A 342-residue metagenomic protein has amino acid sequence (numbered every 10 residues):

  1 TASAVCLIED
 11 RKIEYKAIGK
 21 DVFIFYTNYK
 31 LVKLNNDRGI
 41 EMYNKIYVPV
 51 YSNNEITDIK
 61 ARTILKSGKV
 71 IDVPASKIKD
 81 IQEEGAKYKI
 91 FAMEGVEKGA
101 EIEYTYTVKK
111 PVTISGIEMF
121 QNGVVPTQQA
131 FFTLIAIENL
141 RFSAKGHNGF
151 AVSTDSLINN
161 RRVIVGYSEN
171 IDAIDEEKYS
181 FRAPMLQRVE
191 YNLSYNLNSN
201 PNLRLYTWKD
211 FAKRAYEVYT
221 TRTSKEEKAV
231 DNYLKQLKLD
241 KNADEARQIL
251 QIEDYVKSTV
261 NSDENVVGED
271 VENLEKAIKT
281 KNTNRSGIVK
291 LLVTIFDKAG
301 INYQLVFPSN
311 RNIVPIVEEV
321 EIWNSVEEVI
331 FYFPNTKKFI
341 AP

Functional and structural regions predicted by a protein language model:
T1-P111, S115-F131: Lumenal/extracellular ectodomains and adaptor appendage modules of the eukaryotic vesicle/secretory system
D37, L65-S67, A136, F333-T336: Short acidic-glycine loop/turn motifs at beta-strand connectors
Y47, Y88-A92, L234-N242, E275-N282: Second-shell loop/turn segments in exported
A86, E97, T127, N159 (+2 more regions): Short, solvent-exposed loop/turn segments at the edges of secondary structure
K109-I114, E118, N122-T127, F131-E264: Secretory-pathway-linked proteins and extracytosolic
V112, R141, V260-N265, K298-N312: Short, well-structured beta-strand/strand-turn elements
D231, V260-T283: Short, conserved helix/loop micro-motifs enriched in His/Cys and acidic residues
S286-P342: Hydrophobic/aromatic-rich core segments of domains that either
